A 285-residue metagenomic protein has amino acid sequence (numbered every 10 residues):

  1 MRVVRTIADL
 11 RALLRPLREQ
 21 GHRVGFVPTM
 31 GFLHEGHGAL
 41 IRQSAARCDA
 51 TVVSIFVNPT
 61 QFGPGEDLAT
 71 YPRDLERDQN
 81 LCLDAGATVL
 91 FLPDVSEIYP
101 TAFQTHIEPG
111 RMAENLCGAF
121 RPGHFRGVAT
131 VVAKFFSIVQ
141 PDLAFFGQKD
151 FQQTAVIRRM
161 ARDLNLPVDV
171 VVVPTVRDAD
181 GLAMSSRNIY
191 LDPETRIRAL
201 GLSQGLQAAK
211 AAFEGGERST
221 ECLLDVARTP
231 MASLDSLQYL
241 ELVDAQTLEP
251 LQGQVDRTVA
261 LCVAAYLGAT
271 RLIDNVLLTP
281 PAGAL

Functional and structural regions predicted by a protein language model:
R2-L234, V243, T247, V276-L277: Nucleotidyltransferase catalytic core that binds NTPs
D225-L285: Phosphate/ribose-recognition catalytic cores of enzymes acting on nucleotide-derived substrates
